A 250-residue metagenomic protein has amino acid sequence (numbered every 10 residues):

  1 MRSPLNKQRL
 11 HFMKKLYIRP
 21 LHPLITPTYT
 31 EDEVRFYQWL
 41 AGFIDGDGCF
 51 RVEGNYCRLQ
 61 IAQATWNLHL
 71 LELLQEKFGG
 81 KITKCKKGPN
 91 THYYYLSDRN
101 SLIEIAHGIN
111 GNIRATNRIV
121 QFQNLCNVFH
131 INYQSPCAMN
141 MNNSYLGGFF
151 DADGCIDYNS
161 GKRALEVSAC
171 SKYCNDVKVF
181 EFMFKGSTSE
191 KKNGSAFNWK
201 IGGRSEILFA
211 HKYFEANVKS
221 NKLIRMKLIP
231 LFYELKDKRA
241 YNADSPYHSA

Functional and structural regions predicted by a protein language model:
M1-A250: Internal intein/HINT superfamily modules and their associated LAGLIDADG
